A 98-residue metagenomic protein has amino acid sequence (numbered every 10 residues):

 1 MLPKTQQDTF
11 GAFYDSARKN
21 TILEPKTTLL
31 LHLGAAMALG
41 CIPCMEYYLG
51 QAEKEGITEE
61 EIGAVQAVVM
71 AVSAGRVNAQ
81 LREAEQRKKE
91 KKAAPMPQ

Functional and structural regions predicted by a protein language model:
M1-L29, E53-K54, A64, V77-Q98: Acidic, glycine/proline-rich low-complexity segments that act as flexible tails and inter-domain linkers
T27-A36, G63-A71: Alpha-helical scaffold segments that form or flank carboxylate-/histidine-based iron centers
L31, A35-Y47: Short, thiol/selenol-centered motifs that function as redox-active sites or metal-ligating centers
C44-G63: Amphipathic, hydrophobic secondary-structure cores in small proteins
V72-R76: Short secondary-structure transition/capping segments
